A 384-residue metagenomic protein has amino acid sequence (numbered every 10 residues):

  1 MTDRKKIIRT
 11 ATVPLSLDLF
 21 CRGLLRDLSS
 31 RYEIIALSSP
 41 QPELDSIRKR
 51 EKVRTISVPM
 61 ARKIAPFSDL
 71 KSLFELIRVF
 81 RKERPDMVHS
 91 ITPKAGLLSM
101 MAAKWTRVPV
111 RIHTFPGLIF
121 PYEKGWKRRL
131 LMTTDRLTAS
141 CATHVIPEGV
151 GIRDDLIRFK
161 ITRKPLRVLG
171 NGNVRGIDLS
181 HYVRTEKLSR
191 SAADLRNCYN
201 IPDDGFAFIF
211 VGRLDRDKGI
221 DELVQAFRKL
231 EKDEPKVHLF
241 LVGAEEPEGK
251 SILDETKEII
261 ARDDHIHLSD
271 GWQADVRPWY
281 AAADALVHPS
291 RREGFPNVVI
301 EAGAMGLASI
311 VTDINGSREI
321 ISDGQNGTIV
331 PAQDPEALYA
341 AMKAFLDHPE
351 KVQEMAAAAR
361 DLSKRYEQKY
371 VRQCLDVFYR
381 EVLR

Functional and structural regions predicted by a protein language model:
R9-S68, D155-I157, P165-V168, P247: N-terminal strand-loop element at the rim of the active site of nucleotide-sugar-dependent glycosyltransferases
D18-G23, F206-K229, E336: A conserved mid-protein helix/loop that constitutes part of the nucleotide-sugar donor-binding site
L44-K49, H238-H265, K351: Short, structured helix-loop element that forms part of the nucleotide-activated donor/catalytic region
I56-S57, R136, S140-A192: Donor nucleotide-sugar binding/catalytic pocket of nucleotide-sugar-dependent glycosyltransferases
S90-G96: Short His-centered aromatic/hydrophobic patch
W272, R291: Aromatic "clamp/platform" in nucleotide-sugar-dependent glycosyltransferases that forms part of the donor/acceptor
V299, A308-V311: Short hydrophobic beta-strand element within catalytic cores of glycosyltransferases and related nucleotide-activated
D323-G324, T328-P335, A344-E350, K364: Conserved acidic donor-binding segment of nucleotide-sugar-dependent glycosyltransferases
